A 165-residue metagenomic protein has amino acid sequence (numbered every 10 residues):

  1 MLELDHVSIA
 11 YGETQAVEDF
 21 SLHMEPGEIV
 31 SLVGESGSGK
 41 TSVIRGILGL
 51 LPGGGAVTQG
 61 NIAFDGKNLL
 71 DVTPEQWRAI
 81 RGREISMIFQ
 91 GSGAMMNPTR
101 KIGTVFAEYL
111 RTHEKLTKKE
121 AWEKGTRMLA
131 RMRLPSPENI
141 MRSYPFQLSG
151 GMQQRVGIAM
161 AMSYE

Functional and structural regions predicted by a protein language model:
V33-E35: The feature captures the beta-strand-to-loop junction immediately N-terminal to the Walker
A56-N68: Conserved ABC transporter NBD signature motif
N68, E120-N139: Conserved ABC ATPase "signature" region
L69-S86, T104, T112: ABC ATPase NBD coupling module
G82, F146, Y164-E165: Conserved signature/switch motifs of ABC ATPase nucleotide-binding domains
F106, I158: Hydrophobic anchor residue at the start of the ABC signature
V156, M162-Y164: ABC ATPase C-loop
